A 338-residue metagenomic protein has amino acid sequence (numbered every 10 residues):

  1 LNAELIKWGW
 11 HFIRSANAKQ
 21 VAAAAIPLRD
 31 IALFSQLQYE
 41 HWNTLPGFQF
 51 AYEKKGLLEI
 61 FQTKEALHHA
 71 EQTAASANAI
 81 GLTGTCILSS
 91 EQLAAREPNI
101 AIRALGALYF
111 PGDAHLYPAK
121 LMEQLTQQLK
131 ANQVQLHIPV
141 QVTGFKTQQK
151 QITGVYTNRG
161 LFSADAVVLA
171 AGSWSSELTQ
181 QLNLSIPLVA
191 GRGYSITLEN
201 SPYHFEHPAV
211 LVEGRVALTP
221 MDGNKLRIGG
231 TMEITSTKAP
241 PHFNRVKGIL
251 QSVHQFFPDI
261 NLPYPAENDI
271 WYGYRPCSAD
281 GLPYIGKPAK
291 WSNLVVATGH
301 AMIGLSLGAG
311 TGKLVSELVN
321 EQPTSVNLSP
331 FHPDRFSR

Functional and structural regions predicted by a protein language model:
L1-S15, G144-T147, Q151-G154, G160-K290: Active-site substrate-recognition segment that forms the wall of the catalytic cavity or substrate channel
I6-Q127: Rossmann-like flavin
H41-E53, L82, A131-Q135, L184 (+2 more regions): Surface-exposed helix-capping loop/turn segments at secondary-structure junctions
C86-E97, A114, Q135-T153: A conserved short coil-to-beta-strand element within the FAD-binding core of flavoproteins
Y109-T126, S173-W174, R245-S252, G304 (+1 more regions): Mid-domain beta-loop-alpha active-site segment that forms a flexible, acidic cofactor/metal-binding surface
E213, H254-R338: C-terminal catalytic lobe of FAD-dependent flavoproteins
